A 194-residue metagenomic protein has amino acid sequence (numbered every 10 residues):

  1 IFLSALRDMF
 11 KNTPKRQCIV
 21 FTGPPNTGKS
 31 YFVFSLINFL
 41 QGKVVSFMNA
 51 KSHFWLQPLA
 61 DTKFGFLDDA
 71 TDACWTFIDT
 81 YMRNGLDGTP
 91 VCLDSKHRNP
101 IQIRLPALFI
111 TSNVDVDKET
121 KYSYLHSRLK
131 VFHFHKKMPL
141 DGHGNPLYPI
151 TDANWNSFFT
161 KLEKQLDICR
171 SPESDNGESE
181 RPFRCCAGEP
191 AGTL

Functional and structural regions predicted by a protein language model:
I1-A60, E178-T193: P-loop NTPase catalytic core of nucleic-acid-dependent motor ATPases
S4, V44, A50, L67 (+2 more regions): Sparse, context-dependent recognition of short Cys/His-centered cofactor- or disulfide-binding micro-motifs
V20, F64-F66, F109: Structural motif
G23, D68-A70: Walker B catalytic acidic pair
G28-K29, L67, N99: Single, functionally critical "micro-switch" positions that shape active/binding sites and transmembrane helices
F32-V33, T62, L108-T111: Alpha-helix boundary/capping detector
Q57-F64, D72-W75: Active-site/pore-lining binding-face segments in mid-to-C-terminal subdomains
D72-L194: Replace "adjacent to P-loop NTPase cores in ATP/GTP-dependent enzymes" with "adjacent to NTP-binding cores
